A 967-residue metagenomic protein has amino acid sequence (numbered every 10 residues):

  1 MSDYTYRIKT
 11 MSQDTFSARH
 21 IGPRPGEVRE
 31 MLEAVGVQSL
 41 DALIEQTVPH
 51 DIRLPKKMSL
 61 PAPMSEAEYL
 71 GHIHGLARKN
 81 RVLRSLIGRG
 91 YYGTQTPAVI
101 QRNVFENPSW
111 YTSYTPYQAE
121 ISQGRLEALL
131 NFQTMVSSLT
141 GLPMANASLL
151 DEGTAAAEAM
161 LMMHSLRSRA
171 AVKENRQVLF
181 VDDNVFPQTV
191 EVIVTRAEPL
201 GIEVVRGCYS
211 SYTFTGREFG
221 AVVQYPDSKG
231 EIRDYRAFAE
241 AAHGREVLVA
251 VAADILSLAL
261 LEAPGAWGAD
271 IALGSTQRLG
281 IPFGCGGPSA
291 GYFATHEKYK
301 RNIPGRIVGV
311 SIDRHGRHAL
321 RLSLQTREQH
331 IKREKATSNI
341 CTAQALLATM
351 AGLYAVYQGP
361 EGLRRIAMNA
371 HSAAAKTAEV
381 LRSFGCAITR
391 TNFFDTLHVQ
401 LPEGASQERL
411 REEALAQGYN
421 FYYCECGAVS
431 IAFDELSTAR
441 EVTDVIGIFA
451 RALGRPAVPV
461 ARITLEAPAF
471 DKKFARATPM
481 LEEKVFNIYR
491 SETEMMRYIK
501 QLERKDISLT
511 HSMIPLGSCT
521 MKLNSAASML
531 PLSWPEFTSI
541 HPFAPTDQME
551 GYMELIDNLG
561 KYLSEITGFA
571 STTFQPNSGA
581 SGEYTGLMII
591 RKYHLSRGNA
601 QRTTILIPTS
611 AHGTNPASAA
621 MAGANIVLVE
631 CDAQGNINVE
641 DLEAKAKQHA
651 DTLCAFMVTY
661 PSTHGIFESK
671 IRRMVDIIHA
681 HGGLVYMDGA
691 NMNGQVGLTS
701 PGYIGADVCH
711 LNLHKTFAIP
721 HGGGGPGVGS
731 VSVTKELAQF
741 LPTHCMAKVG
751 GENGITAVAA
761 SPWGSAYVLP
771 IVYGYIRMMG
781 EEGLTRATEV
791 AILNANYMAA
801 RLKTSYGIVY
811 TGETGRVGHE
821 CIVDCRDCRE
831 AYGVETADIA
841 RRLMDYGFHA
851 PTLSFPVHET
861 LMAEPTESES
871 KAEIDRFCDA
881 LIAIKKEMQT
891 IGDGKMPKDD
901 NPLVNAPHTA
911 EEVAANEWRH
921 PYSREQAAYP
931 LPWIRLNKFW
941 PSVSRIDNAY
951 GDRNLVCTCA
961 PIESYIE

Functional and structural regions predicted by a protein language model:
S2-A34, Q46-L86, Q95-Y111, Y117-E120 (+13 more regions): Non-catalytic terminal extensions of PLP-dependent enzymes
V37-D51, A269-G274, A706: TRNA-binding/sensing appendages of the translation machinery
T115-R125, N131-Q133, N146, L150: N-terminal export/assembly segments and adjacent metallocofactor-ligating motifs of anaerobic energy-metabolism
M135-A156, N175, L179: A conserved hydrophobic secondary-structure block that centers on an alpha-helix together with its immediately flanking
A145, E203-G207, T389, T573 (+2 more regions): General small-molecule cofactor/ligand-binding pocket signal
T154-A319, L381, G385, F394 (+7 more regions): Conserved PLP-enzyme active-site core in the AAT-like
G274, R321-E334, T743-T756: The feature captures the short pre-catalytic strand/loop hairpin that immediately precedes and shapes the active-site
I281-A294, K298-Y299, A343-L347, S437 (+5 more regions): Conserved phosphate/anionic-ligand binding catalytic regions in large, soluble enzymes, centered on
